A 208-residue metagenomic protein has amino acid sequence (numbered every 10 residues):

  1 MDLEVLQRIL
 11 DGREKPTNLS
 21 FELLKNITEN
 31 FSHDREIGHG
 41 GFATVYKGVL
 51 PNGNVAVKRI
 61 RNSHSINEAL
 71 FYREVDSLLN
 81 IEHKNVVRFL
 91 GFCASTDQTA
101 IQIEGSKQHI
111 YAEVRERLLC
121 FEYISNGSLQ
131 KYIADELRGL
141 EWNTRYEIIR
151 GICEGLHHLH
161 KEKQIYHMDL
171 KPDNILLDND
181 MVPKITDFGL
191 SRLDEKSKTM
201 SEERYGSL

Functional and structural regions predicted by a protein language model:
M1-C120, N126-G127, I133-I152, E203-R204 (+1 more regions): Membrane-proximal cytoplasmic juxtamembrane segment of single-pass receptors with intracellular kinase/kinase-homology
N62, H83, K161, E195-K196: Short, conserved catalytic or interaction motifs in soluble domains
I133, K163, S197: Short, flexible helix/strand-to-coil boundary loops that buttress conserved ligand/catalytic motifs in alpha/beta
E154-I165: Protein kinase catalytic-loop region centered on the HRD/HxD motif
Q164-D178: Catalytic-loop of the protein kinase fold
P183, K196-L208: Regulatory activation segment
